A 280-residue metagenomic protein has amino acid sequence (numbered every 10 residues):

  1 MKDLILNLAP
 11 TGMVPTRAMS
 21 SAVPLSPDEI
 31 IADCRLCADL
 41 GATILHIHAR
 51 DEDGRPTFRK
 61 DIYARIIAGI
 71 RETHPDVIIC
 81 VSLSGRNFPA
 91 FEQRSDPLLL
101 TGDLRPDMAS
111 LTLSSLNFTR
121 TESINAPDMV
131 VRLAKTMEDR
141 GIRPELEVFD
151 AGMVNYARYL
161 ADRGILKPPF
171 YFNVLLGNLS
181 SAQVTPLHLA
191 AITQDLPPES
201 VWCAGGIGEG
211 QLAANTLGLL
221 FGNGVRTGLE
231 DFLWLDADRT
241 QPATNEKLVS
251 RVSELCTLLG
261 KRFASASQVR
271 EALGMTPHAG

Functional and structural regions predicted by a protein language model:
M1-A22, S110-N117: N-terminal small/glycine-rich loop or linker at the start of catalytic domains across soluble metabolic enzymes
L8, R55-L83, R132-D139, A191-E199 (+1 more regions): Alpha-helix-loop-beta-strand connector modules within alpha/beta enzyme cores
A18, T43-I66, F118, L175-L176 (+1 more regions): Glycine-rich, proline-tolerant flexible connector loops at the mouths of alpha/beta enzymes
P27, A32, T57-I124: Active-site beta->alpha loop and helix N-cap motifs at the rims of alpha/beta catalytic domains
I30, C37, H48, A109 (+4 more regions): Conserved, mostly hydrophobic/aromatic
A42-D51, I79-L83, E147: Short beta-strand segments at enzyme active-site cores
M108-E230, T240-A243: Catalytic alpha/beta core domains of metabolic enzymes, predominantly
S250-G280: Mid-to-C-terminal alpha-helical segments outside catalytic/metal-binding sites
